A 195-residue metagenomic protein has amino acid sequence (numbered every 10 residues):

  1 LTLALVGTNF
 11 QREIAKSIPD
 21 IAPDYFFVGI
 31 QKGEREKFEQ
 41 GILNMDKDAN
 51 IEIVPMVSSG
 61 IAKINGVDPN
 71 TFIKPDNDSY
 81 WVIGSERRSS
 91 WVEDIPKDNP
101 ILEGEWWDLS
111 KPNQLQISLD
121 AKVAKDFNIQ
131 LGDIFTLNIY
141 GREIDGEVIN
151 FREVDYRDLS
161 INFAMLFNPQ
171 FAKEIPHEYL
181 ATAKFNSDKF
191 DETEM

Functional and structural regions predicted by a protein language model:
L1-M195: Alpha-helical transmembrane segments of bacterial inner-membrane membrane proteins
